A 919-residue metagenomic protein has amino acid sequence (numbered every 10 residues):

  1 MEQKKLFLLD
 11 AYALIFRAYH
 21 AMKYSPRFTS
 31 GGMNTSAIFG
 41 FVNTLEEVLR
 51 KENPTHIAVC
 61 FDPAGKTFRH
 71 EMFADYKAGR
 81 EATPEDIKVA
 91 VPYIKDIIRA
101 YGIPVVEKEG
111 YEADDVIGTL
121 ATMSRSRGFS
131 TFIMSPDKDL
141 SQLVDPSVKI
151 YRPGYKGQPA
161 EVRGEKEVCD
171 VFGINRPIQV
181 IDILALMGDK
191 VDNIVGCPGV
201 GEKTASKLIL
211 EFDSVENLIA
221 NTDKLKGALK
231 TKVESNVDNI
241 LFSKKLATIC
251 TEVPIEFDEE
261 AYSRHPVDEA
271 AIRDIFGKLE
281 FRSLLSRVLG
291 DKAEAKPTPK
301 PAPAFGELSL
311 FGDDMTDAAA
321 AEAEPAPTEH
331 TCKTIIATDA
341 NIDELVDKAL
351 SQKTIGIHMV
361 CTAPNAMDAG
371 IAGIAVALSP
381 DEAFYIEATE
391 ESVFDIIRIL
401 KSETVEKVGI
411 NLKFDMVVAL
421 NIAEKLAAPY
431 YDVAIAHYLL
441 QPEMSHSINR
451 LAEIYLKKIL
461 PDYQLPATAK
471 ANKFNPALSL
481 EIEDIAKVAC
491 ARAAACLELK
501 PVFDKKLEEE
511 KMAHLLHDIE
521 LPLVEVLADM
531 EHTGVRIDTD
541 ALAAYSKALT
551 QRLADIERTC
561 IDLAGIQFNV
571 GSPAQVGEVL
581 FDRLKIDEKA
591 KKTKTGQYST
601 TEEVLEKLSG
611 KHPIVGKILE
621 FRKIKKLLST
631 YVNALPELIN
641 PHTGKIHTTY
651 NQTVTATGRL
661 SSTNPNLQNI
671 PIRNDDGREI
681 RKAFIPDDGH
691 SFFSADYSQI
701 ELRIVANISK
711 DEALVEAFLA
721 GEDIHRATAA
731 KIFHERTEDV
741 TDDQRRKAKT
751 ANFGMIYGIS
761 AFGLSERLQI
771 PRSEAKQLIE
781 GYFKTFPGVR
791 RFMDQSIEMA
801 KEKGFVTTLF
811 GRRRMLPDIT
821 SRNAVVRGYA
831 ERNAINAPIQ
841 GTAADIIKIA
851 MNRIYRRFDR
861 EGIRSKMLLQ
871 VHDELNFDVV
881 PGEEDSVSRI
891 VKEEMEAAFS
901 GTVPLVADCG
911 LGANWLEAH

Functional and structural regions predicted by a protein language model:
M1-F61, G65-K77, V89-D96, V237 (+3 more regions): Extended, highly charged clamp/arch subdomains and adjacent linkers that form or line substrate-binding channels
E2-K4, Y24-F28, A78-I255, E453: Extended two-metal-dependent nuclease catalytic cores across DNA- and RNA-processing enzymes
L6-F7, R17-H56, A74-D75, G79-D86 (+4 more regions): Conserved RNase H-like, two-metal-ion catalytic cores of nucleic-acid enzymes
D75-V89, D145-I174, K230-K232, F384-Y385 (+2 more regions): Short alpha-helix plus adjacent loop in nuclease-associated cores
N175-E202, V237, E256, E260-H265 (+2 more regions): C-terminal or mid-to-C-terminal helical accessory/interaction module adjacent to the motor/catalytic core
N236-E387, E443, L451, A471-I672 (+8 more regions): Conserved "right-hand" nucleotidyltransferase catalytic core of DNA-directed polymerases
N475-L478, H532, N640-T643, H647-T648 (+6 more regions): Conserved catalytic core of nucleic-acid polymerases
Q551, D555-R558, D562-G616, K784-N836 (+1 more regions): C-terminal polymerase-core module
